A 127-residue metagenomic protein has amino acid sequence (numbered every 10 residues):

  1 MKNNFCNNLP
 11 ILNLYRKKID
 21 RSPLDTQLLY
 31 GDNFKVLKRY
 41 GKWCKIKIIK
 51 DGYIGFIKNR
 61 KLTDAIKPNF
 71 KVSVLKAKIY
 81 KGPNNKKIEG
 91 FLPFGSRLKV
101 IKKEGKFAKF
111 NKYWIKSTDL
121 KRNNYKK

Functional and structural regions predicted by a protein language model:
M1-K18, Q27-Y30, L37-Y40, K47-K50 (+6 more regions): SH3-family beta-barrel domains
R21: Intrinsically disordered, low-complexity polar regions and short flexible loop motifs
L98: Acidic/glycine-rich phosphate/pyrophosphate-binding loops and surrounding catalytic core that coordinate Mg2+
